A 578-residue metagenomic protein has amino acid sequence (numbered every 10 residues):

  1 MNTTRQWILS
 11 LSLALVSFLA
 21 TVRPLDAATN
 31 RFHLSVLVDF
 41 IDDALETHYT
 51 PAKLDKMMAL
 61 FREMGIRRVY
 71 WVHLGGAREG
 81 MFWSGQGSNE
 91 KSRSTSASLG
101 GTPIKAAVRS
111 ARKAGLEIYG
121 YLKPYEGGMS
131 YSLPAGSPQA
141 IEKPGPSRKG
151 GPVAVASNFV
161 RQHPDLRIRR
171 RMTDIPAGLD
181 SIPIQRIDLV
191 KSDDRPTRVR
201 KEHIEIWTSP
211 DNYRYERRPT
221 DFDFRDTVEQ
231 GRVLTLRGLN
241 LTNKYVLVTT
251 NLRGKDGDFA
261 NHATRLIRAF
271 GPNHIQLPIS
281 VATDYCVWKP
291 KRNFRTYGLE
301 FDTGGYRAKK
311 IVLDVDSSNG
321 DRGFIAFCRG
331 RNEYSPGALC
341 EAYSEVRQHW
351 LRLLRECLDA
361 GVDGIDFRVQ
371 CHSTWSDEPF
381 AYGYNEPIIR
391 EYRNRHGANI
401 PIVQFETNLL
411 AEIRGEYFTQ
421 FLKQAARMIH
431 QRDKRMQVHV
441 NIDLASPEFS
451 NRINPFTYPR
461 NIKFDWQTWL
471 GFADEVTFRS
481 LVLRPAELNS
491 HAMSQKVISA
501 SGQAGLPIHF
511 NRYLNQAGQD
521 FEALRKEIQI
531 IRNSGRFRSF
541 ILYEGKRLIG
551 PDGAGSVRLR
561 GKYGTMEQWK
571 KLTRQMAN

Functional and structural regions predicted by a protein language model:
R31-H48, A97, Y125-R186, V190-R198 (+2 more regions): Active-site-adjacent "subsite" loops/lids of carbohydrate-active enzymes
V38, D321-G337, Q437-I453, S494-E527: Active-site clefts of carbohydrate-active enzymes
M57, G75-K123, L353, E406-R432 (+1 more regions): Aromatic-lined substrate-binding rim segments of carbohydrate-active enzymes
F61, I66-L74, W466-S490, Q503-N578: Substrate-binding cleft of secreted/luminal carbohydrate-active enzymes
I66-L99, A326-F327, S373-N385, P485: Aromatic-lined carbohydrate-binding/catalytic grooves of carbohydrate-active enzymes
F82-Q86, E126-P138, P152-S157, R161-D165 (+1 more regions): Active-site-proximal loop/short-helix segments that contain or immediately flank catalytic acid/base residue(s)
E117-M129, D366-Q370, L409-R460, L506-A517: Aromatic-lined carbohydrate-recognition surfaces of secreted/lumenal glycan-active proteins
E126-E142, Q437-P485, D520, K526-S534: Substrate-binding cleft/loops of secretory-pathway carbohydrate-active enzymes
